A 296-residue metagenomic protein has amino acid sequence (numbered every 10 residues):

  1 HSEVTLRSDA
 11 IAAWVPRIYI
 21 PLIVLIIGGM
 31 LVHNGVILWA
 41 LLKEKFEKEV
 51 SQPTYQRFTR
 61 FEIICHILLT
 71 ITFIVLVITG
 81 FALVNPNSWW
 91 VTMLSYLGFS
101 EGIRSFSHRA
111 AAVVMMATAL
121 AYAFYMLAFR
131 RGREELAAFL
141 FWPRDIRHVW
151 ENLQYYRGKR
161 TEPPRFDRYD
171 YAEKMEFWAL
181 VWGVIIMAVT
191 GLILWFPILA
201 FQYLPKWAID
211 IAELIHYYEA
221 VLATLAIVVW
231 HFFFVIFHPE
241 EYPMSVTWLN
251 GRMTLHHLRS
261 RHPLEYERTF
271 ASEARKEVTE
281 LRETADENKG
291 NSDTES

Functional and structural regions predicted by a protein language model:
H1-S296: Membrane-embedded alpha-helical bundles that constitute the cytochrome b-like, heme-associated redox core of multi-pass
